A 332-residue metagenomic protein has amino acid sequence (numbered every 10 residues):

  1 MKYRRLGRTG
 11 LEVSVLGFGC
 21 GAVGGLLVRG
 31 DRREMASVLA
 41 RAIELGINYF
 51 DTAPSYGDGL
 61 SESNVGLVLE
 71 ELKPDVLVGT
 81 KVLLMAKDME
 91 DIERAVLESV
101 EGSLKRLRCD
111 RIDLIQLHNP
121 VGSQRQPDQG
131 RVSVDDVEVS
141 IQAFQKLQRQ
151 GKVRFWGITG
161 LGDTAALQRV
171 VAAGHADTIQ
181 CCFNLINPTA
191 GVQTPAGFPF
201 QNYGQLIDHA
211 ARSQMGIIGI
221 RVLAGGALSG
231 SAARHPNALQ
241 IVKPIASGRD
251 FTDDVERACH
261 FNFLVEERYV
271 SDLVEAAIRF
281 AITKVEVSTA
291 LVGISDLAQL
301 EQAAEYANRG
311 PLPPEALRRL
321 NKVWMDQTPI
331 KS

Functional and structural regions predicted by a protein language model:
M1-L77, N184: N-terminal binding-site loop/beta-alpha segment at the start of enzyme catalytic domains that lines or forms
L6, F18, M35, F50 (+9 more regions): Conserved, mostly hydrophobic/aromatic
R8-G10, G66-L77, L104-D110, Q148 (+2 more regions): Acidic (Asp/Glu)-rich catalytic clusters
G21-R33, V82-R94, Q129: Active-site mouth loops of central-metabolism enzymes
R29-A42, D91-R106, G162-V170, A277: Short, acidic/polar
E71-R94, L117-V121: Structural motif corresponding to the early beta-alpha repeats
L104-G130: Active-site groove signature of glycoside hydrolases
P120-K331: Beta/alpha (TIM)-barrel catalytic core signal, keyed to glycine-rich beta->alpha loops juxtaposed to Asp/Glu that bind
